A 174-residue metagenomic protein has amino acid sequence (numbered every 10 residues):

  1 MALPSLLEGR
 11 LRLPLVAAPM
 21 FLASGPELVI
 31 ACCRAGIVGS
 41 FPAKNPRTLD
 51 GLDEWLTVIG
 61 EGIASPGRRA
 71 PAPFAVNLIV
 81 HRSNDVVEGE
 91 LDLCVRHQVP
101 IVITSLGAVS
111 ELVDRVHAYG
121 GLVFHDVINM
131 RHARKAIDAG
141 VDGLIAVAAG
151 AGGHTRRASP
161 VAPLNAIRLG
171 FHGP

Functional and structural regions predicted by a protein language model:
M1-G173: Active-site entrance/lid segments in N-terminal catalytic domains of soluble metabolic enzymes
